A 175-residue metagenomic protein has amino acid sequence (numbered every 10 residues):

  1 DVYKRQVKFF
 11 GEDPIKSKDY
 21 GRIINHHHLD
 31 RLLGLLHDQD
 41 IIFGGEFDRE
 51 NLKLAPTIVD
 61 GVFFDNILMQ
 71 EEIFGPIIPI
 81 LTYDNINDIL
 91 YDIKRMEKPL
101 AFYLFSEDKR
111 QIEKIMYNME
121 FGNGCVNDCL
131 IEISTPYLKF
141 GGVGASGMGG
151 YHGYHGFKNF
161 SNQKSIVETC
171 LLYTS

Functional and structural regions predicted by a protein language model:
D1-Q6, Y173-T174: Conserved small/polar residues in nucleotide/adenosyl-binding loops
K4-F10, N159, Q163: Conserved core segment of the aminotransferase class I/II
I15-Y20: Short linear capping/connector segments at secondary-structure termini
I23-D30: Short beta-strand to alpha-helix junction loop
H37-D38: Basic phosphate/pyrophosphate-binding loop/patch that engages nucleotide-derived ligands
I42-G45, L104: Short beta-strand segments
G44-R49, C129-L130: Short, solvent-exposed loop/turn elements at beta->coil junctions and helix N-caps that rim active or binding pockets
K53-S175: Conserved C-terminal structural/oligomerization subdomain of aldehyde/semialdehyde dehydrogenase
